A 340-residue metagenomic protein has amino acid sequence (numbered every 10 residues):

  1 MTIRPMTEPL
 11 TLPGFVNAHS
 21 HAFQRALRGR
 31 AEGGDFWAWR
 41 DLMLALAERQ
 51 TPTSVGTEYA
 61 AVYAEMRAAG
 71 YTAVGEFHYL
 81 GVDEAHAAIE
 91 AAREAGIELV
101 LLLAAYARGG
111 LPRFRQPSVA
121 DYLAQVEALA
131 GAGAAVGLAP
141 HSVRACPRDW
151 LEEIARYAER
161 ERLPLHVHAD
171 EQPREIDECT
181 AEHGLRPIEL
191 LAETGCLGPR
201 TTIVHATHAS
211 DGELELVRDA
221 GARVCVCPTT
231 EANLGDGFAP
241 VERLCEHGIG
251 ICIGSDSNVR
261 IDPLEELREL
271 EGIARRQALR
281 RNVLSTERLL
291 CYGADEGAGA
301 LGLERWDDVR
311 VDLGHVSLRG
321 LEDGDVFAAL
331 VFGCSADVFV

Functional and structural regions predicted by a protein language model:
M1-L12: Histidine-rich, glycine-flanked metal-binding segment
P13-R25, P164-P173: Histidine-centered catalytic micro-motifs
A26-E58, Y106-A120, P173-G198, A220-R223 (+1 more regions): Active-site gating loops and adjacent loop-to-helix segments of metal-dependent hydrolytic enzymes
G29-E98, D121-A132: Alpha-helical scaffold segments that flank or form the walls of functional sites
D83-A206: Metal-coordinating catalytic core of metallo-dependent amide/deamination hydrolases
G96-E98, Y157-P164, C196-P199, L216-C225 (+2 more regions): Glycine-enriched alpha-helix->loop->beta-strand junction motifs that scaffold or abut catalytic
L165-Q172, L234-G237, E242-E266, L303-V311: Short acidic/histidine-rich active-site segments
D307-V340: C-terminal cap of metal-dependent C-N hydrolases
